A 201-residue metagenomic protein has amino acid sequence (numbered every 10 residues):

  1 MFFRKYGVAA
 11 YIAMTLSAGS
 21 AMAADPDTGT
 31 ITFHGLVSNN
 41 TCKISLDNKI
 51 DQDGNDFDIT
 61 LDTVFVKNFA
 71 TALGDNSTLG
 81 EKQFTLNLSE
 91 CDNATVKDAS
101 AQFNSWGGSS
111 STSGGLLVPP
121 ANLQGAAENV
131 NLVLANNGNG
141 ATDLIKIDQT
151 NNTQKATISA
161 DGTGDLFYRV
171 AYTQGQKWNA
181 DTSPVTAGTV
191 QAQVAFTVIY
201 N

Functional and structural regions predicted by a protein language model:
F2-Y6, M22-N201: Mature extracellular/passenger domains of Gram-negative fimbrial/pilin and adhesin proteins
V8-L16: Hydrophobic helical h-region of N-terminal Sec-dependent signal peptides in bacterial secretory/periplasmic proteins
A18-S20: N-terminal signal peptide c-region/cleavage motif recognized by signal peptidases
